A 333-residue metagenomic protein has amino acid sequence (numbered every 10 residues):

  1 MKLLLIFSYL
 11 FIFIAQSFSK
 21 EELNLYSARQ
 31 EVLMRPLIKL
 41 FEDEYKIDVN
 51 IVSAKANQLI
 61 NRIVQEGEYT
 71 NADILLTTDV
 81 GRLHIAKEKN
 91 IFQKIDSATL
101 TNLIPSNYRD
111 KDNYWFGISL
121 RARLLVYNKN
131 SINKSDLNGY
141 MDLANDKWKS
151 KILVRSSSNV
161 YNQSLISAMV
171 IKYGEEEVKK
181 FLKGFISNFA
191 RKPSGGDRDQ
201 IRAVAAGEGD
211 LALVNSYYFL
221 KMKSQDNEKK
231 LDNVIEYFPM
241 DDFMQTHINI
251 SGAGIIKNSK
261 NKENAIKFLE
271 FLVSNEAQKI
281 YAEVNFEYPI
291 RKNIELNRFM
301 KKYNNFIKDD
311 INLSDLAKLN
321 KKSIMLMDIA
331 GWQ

Functional and structural regions predicted by a protein language model:
K20-H84, Q333: Early extracytoplasmic/lumenal segment of secretory-pathway proteins
A28, V32-R35, N71-E208: Extracytoplasmic ligand-binding site segments that recognize negatively charged/polar headgroups
P36-L37, I47, K180-F181, N215 (+3 more regions): Short amphipathic alpha-helical coupling segments at ligand-binding clamshell hinges and other catalytic/signaling
G81-I85, A205, D210-V234: A ligand-binding cleft/hinge motif common to bilobed small-molecule-binding domains
N102-P105, R121, L182-I186, R191-S194 (+1 more regions): Periplasmic-binding protein-like
V126-S131, I248-N261, I280-Y281: A bilobed periplasmic-binding-protein/Venus flytrap-type ligand-binding module shared by bacterial periplasmic
S150-S157, F271-E295: Periplasmic-binding protein-like
E287-Q333: An extracytoplasmic/periplasmic, membrane-proximal ligand-sensing/linker region
